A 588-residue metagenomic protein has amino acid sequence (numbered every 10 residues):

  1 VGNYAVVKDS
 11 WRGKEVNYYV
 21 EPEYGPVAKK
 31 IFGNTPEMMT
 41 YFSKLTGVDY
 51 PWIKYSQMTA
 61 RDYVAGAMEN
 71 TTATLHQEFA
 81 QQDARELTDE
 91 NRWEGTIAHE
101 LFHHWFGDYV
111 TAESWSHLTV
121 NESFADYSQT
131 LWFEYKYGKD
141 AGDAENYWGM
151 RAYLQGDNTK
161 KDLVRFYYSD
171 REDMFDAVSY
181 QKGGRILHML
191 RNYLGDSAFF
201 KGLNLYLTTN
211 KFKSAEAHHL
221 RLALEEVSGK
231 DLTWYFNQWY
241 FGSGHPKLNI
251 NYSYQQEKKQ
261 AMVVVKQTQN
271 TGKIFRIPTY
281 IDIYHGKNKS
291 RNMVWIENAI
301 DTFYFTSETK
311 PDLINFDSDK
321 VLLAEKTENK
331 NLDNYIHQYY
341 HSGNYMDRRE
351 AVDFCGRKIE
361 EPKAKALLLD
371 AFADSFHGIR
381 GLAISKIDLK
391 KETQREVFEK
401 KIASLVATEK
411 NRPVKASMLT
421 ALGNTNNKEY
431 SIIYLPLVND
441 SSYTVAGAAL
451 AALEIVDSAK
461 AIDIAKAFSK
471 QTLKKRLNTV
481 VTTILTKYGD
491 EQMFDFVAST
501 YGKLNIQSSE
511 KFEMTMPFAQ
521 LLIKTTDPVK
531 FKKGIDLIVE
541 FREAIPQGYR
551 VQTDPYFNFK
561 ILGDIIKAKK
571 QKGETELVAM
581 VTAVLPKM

Functional and structural regions predicted by a protein language model:
V1-A98, Y127-T130, N329-D333: Hydrophobic helix-coil surface modules that form long, contiguous segments used for peptide/substrate interaction
Y24, S169, D176-V263: Amphipathic alpha-helical substructures
P36, H76, Q82-D143, L203: Zinc-dependent metallopeptidase catalytic helix centered on the HExxH motif and its immediate flanking segment
A67, E122-R185, M189: Acidic/His/Gly-enriched intrinsically disordered linker/tail segments that often contain short helix/coil "MoRF-like"
L232-T233, S243-D317: Beta-strand-rich binding/interaction modules
K320-A324, D347-I359, D370, R380-T393 (+7 more regions): Structural detector for internal amphipathic alpha-helices that build alpha-solenoid repeat scaffolds
E328-Q338, E360-F372, E392-A407, N427-N439 (+5 more regions): Amphipathic alpha-helical scaffolding segments comprising HEAT/armadillo-like alpha-solenoid repeats
G343-N344, S375-H377, K410-N411, S441-S442 (+3 more regions): Short inter-helical turns and helix N-cap capping residues of alpha-solenoid HEAT/ARM repeat scaffolds
